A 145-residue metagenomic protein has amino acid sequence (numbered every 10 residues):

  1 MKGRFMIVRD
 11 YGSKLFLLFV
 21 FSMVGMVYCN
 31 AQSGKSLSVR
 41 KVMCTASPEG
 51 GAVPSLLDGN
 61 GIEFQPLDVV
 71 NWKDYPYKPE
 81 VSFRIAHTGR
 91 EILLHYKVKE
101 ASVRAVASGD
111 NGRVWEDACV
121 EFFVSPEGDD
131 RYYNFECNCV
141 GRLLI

Functional and structural regions predicted by a protein language model:
M1-K2, Y133: Short intrinsically disordered, low-complexity coil segments enriched in acidic
G3-F16: Bacterial N-terminal signal peptides that target proteins for export
F5-M6, M23-G25, E116, D129: A subset of signal/propeptide-processing and intrinsically disordered low-complexity segments in secreted/extracellular
F16-M26: Bacterial N-terminal signal peptides
C29-I145: Structural preference for beta-rich elements and adjacent junctions enriched in aromatics
